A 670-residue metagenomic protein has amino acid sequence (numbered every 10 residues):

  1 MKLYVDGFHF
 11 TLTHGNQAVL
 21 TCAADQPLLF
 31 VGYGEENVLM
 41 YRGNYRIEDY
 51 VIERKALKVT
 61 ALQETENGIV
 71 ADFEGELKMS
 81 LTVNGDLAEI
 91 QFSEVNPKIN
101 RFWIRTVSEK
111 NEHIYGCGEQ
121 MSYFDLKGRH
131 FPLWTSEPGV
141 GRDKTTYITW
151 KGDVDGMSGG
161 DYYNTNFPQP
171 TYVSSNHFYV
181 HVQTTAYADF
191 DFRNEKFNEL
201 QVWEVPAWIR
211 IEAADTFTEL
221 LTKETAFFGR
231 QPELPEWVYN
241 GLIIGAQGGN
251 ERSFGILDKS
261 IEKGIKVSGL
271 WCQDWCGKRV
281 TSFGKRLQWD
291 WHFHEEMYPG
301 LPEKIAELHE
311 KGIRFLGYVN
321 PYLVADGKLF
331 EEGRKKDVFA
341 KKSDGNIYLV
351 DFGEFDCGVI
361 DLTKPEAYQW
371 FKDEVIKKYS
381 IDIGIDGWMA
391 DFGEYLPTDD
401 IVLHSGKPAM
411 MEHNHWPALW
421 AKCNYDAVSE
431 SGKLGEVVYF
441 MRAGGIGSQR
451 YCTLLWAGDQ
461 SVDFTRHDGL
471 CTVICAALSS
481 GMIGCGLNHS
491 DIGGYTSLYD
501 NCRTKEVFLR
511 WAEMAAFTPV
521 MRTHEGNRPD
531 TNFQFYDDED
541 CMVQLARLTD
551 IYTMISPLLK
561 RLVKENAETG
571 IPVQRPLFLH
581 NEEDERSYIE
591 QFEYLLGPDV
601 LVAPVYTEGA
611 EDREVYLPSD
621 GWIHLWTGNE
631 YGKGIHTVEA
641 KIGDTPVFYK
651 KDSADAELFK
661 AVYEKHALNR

Functional and structural regions predicted by a protein language model:
K2-P235, G245-Q247, L257-E262, T637-K660: Catalytic and substrate-binding clefts that recognize carbohydrates or anionic sugar/phosphate headgroups
G15, S93-P97, V107-E109, N176 (+15 more regions): An acidic- and aromatic-residue-enriched active-site/binding cleft used to recognize and process polar
M79, M157-G160, F167-Q169, F228-G229 (+11 more regions): Generic recognition of flexible, low-complexity loop/linker segments
Y172-V173, Y179-V182, G241, S268-C272 (+6 more regions): Structural recognition of the beta-strand scaffold that forms the well-ordered cores of secreted hydrolase catalytic
E233-S405: Aromatic-lined carbohydrate-binding/catalytic grooves of carbohydrate-active enzymes
I243-G264, A306-Y322, Q369, K377 (+3 more regions): Gly/Pro-rich turn-and-neighbor structural signature
W289, F293-L301, E332-E354, P408-A421 (+2 more regions): Acidic, His- and aromatic-enriched active-site or binding-groove loops in soluble protein domains that engage sugars
D426-E430, L434-V437, A443-A457, S480-S490 (+1 more regions): Catalytic core of carbohydrate-active enzymes
